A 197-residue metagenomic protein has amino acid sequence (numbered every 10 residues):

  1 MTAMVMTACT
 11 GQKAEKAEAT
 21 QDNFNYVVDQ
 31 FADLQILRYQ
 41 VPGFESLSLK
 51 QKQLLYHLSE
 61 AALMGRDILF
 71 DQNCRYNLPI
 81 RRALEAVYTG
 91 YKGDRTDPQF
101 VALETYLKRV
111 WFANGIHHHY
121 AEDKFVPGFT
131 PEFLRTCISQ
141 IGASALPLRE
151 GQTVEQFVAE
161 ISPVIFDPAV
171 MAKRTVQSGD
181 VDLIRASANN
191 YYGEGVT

Functional and structural regions predicted by a protein language model:
M1-A3: Sec-dependent N-terminal signal peptides
V5-A8: C-terminal motif of bacterial Sec signal peptides marking the signal peptidase cleavage site
T10-K13: Bacterial signal peptide processing site
K16-E18: N- or domain-start disorder-to-order transition segments that initiate the globular core
T20-T197: N-terminal helix-rich structural modules
